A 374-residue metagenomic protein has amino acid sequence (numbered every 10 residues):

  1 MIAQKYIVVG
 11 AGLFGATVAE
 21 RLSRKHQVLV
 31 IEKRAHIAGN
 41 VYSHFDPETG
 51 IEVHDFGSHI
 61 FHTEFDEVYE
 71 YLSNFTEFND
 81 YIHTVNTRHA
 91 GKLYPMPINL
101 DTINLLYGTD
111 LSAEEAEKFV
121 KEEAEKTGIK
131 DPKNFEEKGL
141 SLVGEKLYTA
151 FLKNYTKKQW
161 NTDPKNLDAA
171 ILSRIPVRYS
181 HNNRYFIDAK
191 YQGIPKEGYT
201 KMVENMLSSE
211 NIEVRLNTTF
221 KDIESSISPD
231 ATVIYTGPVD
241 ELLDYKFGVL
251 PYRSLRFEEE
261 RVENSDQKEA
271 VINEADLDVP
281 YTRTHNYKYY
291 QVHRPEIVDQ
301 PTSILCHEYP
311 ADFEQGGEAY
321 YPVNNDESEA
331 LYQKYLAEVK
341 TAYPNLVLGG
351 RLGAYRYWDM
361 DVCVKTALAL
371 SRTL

Functional and structural regions predicted by a protein language model:
Q4-V30, S371: N-terminal Rossmann-like FAD-binding beta1-loop-alpha1 element of flavoenzymes
L13-G15, A35-I37, D101, K157 (+5 more regions): Short, solvent-exposed loop/turn segments at secondary-structure junctions
S23-P47: Glycine-rich FAD pyrophosphate-binding loop
F45-H54, N183-I187: Short glycine/proline- and charge-enriched loop/turn segments that cap or connect secondary-structure elements
T49-E125: Dinucleotide-binding Rossmann-like beta1-alpha1 core, especially the glycine-rich loop that anchors the ADP
A90-P95, L100-T232, L243: Active-site/ligand-binding neighborhood in enzyme catalytic cores
T218-T341: Mid-domain catalytic core of redox enzymes that form a hydrophobic substrate pocket/lid adjacent to a catalytic redox
E318-L374: C-terminal catalytic lobe of FAD-dependent flavoproteins
